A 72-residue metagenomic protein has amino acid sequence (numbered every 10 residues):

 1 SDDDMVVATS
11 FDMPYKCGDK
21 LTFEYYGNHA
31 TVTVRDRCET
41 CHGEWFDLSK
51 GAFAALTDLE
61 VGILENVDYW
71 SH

Functional and structural regions predicted by a protein language model:
S1-H72: Secreted/periplasmic proteins
